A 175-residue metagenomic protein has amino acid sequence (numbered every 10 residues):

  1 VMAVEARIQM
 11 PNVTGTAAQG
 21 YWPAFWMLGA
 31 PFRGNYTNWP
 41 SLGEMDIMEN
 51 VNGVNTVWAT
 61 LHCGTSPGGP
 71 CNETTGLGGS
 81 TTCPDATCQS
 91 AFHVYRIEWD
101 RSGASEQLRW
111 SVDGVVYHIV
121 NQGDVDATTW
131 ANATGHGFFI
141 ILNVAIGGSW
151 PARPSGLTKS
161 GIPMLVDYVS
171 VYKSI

Functional and structural regions predicted by a protein language model:
V1-I175: GH16 jelly-roll
